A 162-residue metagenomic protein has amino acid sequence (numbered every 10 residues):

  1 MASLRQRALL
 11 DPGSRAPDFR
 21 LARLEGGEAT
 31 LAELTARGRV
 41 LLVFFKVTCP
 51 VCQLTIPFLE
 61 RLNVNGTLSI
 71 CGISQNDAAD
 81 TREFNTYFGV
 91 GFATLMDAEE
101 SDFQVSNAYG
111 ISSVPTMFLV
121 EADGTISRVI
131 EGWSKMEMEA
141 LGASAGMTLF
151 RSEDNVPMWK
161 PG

Functional and structural regions predicted by a protein language model:
M1-A32: N-terminal "domain-start" segment that seeds a small globular fold
T30-Q53, L59: Short active-site neighborhood of thiol/selenol oxidoreductases, capturing the structured segment around
A36-R37, T116, W133-M136: A short acidic/small-residue loop/turn micro-motif
K46, I73-Q75, A122: Cofactor-binding loop segments of dinucleotide-utilizing enzymes, especially the Rossmann-like FAD- and NAD(P)+-binding
V51-F88, S101-V105: Structural microenvironment flanking redox-active thiols in thiol-disulfide oxidoreductases
N85-F118: Short, internal strand/loop/helix patches that form the active-site neighborhood or redox-interaction surface
V120-G162: Thiol-/selenol-based redox modules, centered on thioredoxin-like and closely related oxidoreductase domains
